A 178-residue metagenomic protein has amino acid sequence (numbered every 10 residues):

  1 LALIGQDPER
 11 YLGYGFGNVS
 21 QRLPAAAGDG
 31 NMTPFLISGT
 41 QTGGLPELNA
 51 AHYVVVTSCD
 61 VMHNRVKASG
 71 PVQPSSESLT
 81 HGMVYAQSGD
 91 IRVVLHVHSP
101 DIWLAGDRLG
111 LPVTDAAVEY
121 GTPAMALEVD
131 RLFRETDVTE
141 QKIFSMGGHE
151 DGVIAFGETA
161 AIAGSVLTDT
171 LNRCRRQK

Functional and structural regions predicted by a protein language model:
L1-K178: Glycine-rich flexible loops
